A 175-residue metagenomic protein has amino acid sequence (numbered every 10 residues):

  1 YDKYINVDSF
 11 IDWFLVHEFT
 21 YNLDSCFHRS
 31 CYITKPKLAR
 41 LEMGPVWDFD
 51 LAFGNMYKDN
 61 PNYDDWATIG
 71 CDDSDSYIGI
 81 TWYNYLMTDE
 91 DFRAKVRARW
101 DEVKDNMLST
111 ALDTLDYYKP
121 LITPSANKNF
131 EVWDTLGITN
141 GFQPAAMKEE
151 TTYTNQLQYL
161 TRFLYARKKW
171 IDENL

Functional and structural regions predicted by a protein language model:
Y1-F27, C31-L175: Middle-to-C-terminal accessory/interaction subdomains
